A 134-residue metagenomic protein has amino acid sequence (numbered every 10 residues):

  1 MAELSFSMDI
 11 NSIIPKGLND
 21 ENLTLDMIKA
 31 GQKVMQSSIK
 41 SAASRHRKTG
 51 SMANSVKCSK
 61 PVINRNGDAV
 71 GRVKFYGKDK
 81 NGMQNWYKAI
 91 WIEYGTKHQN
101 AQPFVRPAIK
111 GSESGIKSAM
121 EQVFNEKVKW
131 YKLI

Functional and structural regions predicted by a protein language model:
M1-R72, Y76, A89-I134: Short, Lys/Arg-rich flexible segments
D79-A89: Short, cysteine-centered beta-strand-loop-beta hairpins and adjacent loop/turn segments enriched in charged/polar
